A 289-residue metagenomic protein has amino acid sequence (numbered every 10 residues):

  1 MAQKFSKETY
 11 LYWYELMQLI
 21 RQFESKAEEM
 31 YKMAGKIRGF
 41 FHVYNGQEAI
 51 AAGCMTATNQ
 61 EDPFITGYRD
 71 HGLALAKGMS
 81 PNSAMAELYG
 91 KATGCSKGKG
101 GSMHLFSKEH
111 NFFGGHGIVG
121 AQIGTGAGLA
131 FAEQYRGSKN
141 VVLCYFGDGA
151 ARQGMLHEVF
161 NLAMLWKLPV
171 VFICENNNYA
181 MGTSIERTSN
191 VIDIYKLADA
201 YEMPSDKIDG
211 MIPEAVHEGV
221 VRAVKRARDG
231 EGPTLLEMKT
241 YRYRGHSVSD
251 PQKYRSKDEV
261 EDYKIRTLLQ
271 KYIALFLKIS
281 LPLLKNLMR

Functional and structural regions predicted by a protein language model:
M1-I50, T56, V248, Q252-R289: Conserved acidic/glycine
Y10-Y12, A57-N59, G98, D229-E231: A generic structural signal for short, non-catalytic loop/turn and secondary-structure boundary residues
S25-W166, S184-N190, Y195-E202: Cofactor-binding active-site loop characterized by glycine-rich and histidine/acidic residues
F112-R289: Glycine-rich ThDP/TPP pyrophosphate-binding loop and its adjacent helix/strand module within ThDP-dependent enzymes
